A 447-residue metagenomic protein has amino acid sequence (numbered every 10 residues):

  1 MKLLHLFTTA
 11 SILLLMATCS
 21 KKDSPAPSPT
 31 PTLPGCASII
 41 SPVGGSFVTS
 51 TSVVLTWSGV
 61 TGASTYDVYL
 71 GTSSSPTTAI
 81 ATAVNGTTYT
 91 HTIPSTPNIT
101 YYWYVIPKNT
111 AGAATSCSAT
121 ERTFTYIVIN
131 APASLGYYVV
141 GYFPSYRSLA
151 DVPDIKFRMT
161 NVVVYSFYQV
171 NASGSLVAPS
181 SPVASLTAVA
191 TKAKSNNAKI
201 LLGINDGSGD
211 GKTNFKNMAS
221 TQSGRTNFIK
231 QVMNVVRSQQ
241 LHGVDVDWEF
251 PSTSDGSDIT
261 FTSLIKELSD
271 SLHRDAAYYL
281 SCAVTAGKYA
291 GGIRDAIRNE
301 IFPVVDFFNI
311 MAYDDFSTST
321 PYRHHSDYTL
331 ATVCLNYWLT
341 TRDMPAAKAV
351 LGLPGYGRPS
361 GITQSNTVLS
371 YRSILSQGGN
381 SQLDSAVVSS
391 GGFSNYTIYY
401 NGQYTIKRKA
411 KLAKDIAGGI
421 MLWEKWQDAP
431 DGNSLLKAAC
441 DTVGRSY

Functional and structural regions predicted by a protein language model:
L3, L13-G45, T125-L135: Bacterial Sec-dependent N-terminal signal peptides
V53-G62: Conserved aromatic anchor
I80-G86: Short beta-strand segments within Ig-like beta-sandwich modules, predominantly Fibronectin type-III
P94-A114: Beta-strand-rich modules
N109-V128: Extracellular fibronectin type III
I127-V236, R323-Y328: Glycan-recognition patch characteristic of GH18 chitinases/ENGases and related GlcNAc/peptidoglycan-binding proteins
V140, A172-A184, K230, F250-G379: Substrate-binding surface in catalytic domains of secreted glycosidases
D210, A346-I416, K437-Y447: Glycan-binding loop/region signatures in secreted carbohydrate-active enzymes
